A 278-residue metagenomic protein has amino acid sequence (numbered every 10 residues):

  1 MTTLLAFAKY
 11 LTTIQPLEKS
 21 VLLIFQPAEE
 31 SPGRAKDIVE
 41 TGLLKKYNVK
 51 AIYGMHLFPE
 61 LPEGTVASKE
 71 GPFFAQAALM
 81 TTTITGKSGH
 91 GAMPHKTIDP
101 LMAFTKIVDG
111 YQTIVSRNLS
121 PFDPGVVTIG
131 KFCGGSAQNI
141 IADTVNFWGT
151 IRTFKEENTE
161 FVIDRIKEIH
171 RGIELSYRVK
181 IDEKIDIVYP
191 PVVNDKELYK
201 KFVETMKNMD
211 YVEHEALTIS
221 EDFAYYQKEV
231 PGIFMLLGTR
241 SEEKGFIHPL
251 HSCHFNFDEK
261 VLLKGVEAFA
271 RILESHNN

Functional and structural regions predicted by a protein language model:
M1-A142, S220-E221: Histidine/acidic-residue-rich, glycine-tolerant segments that coordinate divalent metal ions
T105-N278: Metal-dependent amide/peptide-bond hydrolase catalytic core, centered on the "pita-bread" metallohydrolase fold
